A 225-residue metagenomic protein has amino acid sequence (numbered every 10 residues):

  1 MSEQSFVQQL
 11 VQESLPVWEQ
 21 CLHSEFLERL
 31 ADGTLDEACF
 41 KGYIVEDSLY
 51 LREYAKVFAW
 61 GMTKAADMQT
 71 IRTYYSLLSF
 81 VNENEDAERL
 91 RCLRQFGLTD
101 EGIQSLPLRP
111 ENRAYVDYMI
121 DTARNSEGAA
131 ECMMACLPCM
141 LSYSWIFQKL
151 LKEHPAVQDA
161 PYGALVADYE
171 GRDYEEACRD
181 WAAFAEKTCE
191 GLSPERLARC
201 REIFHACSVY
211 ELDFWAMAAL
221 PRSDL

Functional and structural regions predicted by a protein language model:
M1-Q8, Q12, S223-L225: Basic/polar N-terminal segments that are highly enriched at the extreme N-terminus, encompassing both cleavable
S2-F6, Y118-I120, D213-A216, L220: Hydrophobic alpha-helical segments
V11-L35, Y54, A182-G191: Short alpha-helical hairpin
L15-Q20, T34-K64, N84, M134-S144 (+1 more regions): Alpha-helical bundle segments that constitute or directly flank the non-heme di-iron/ferroxidase center
D67-M68: Short loop-to-helix capping motifs
I71-E176, H205, V209: Active-site-proximal alpha-helical scaffolds that flank and shape metal-associated catalytic sites
Y174-F204: Long amphipathic all-alpha helical oligomerization modules
R199-L225: Acidic, carboxylate-rich catalytic segments that either coordinate divalent cations
